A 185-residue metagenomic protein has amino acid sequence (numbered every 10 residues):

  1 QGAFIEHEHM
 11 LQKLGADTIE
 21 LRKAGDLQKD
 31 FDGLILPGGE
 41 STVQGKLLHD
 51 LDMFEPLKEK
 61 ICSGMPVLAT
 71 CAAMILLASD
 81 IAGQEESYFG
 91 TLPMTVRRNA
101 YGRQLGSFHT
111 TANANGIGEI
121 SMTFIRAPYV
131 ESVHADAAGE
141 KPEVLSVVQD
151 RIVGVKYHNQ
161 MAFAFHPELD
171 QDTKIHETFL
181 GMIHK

Functional and structural regions predicted by a protein language model:
Q1-D50, E55-K60, T173-E177, G181-K185: N-terminal beta1-alpha1 cap of cysteine-dependent amidohydrolase-like domains
T18-I19, V67, Q160: Hydrophobic anchor at the start of a short beta-strand that flanks the dinucleotide cofactor-binding loop
A24, G39, A72-M74, P167: Active-site metal-binding loops of divalent metal-dependent hydrolases
D26-Q28, E59-K60, L68, A114-I117 (+1 more regions): Solvent-exposed alpha-helices and their adjacent loops that cap or buttress functional pockets in soluble metabolic
I35-P37, F124, A162-A164: Structural motif
S41-N113: Cysteine-nucleophile active-site neighborhood
A82-R151: Pocket-forming structural segment of enzyme catalytic cores
Y129-K185: C-terminal and late-domain segments of enzyme folds
